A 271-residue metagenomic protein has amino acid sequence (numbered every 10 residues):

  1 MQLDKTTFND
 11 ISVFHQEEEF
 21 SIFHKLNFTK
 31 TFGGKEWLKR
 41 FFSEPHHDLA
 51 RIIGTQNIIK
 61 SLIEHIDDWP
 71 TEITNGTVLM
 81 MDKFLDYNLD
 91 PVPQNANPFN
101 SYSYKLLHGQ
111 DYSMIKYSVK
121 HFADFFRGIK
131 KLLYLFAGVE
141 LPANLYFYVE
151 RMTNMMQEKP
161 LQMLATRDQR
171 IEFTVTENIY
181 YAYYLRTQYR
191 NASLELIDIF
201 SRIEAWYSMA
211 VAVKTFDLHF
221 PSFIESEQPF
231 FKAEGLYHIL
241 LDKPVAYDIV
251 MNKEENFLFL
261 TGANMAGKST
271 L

Functional and structural regions predicted by a protein language model:
M1-A266, T270-L271: Alpha-helical coupling/stalk and coiled-coil linker elements that connect catalytic or binding modules and transmit
